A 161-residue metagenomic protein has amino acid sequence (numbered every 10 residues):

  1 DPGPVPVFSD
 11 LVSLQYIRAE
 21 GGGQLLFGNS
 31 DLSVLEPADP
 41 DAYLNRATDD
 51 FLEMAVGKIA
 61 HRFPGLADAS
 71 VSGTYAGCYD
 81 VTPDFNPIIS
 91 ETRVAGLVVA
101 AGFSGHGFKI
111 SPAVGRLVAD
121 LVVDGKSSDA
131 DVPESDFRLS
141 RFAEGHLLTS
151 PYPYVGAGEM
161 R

Functional and structural regions predicted by a protein language model:
P2-A95: Active-site lid/adjacent beta-loop-alpha segment flanking the redox-cofactor pocket in flavoenzymes
G57-R161: C-terminal catalytic lobe of FAD-dependent flavoproteins
